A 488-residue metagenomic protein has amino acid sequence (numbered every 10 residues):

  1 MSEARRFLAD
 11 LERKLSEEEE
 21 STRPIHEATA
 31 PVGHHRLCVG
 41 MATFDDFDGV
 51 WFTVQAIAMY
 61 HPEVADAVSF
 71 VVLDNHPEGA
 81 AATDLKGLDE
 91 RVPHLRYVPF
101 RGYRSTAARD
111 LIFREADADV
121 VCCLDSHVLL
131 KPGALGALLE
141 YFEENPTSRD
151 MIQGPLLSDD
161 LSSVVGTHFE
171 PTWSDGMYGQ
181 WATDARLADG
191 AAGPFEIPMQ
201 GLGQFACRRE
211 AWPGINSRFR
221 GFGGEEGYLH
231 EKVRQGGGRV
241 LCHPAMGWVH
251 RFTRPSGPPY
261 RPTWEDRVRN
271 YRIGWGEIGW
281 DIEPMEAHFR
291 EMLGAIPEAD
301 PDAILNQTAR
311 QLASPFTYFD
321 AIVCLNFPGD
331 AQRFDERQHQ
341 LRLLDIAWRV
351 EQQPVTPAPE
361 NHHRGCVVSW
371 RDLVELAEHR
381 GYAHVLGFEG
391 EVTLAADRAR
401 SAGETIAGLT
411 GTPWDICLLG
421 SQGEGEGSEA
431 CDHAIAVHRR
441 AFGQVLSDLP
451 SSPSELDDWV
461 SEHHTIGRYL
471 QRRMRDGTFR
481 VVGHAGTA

Functional and structural regions predicted by a protein language model:
M1-V32, V165-I197, G201, P259-T317: C-terminal, non-catalytic tails of nucleotide-sugar-dependent glycosyltransferases
D46-H61, G329-L343: Short, well-formed alpha-helical segments that are part of the catalytic scaffolds of diverse glycosyltransferases
V72-L85, G329-D330, P357-A358: A conserved acidic beta->alpha catalytic loop
F100-A116, N361-L376: Glycine-rich, basic loop-to-helix element that forms the pyrophosphate-binding segment of sugar-nucleotide handling
T106, T183-A206, E424-A434: A recurrent flexible, glycine/aromatic-enriched loop bordering the glycosyltransferase active site that acts as
A118-L129, A383-T393: Short beta-strand-to-loop acidic/aromatic patch adjacent to the donor-nucleotide binding site
L129, G133-D175, I406-E424: Conserved donor NDP-sugar-binding/catalytic core segment of glycosyltransferases
S314-F388, V392-A488: An acidic/histidine-cluster motif and surrounding catalytic segment that typifies divalent-metal-assisted enzyme active
